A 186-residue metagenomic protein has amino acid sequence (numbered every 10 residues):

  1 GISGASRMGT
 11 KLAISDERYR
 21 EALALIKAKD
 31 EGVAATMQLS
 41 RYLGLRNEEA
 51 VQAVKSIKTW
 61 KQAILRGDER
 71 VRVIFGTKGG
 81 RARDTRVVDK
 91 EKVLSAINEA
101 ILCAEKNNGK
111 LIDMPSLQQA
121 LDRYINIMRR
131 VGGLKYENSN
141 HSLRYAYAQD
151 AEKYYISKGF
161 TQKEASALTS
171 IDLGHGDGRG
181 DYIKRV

Functional and structural regions predicted by a protein language model:
G1-E21, K78: Flexible interdomain linker/hinge and immediately adjacent N-terminus of the catalytic tyrosine-recombinase domain
D16-N47: Basic, Lys/Arg- and aromatic-enriched nucleic-acid-binding interface segment
A28-G32, L39, Y136, N140-H141 (+1 more regions): Residue-level marker of regulatory loop/turn positions in helix-turn-helix DNA-binding domains and in histidine
M37, E48-A53, T169: Alpha-helix N-cap/helix-start motif at helix boundaries, enriched for small hydrophobics
Q38, S142-D177: C-terminal catalytic core of tyrosine-transesterase DNA break-rejoin enzymes
Q52-S95: Conserved tyrosine-mediated DNA breakage-rejoining catalytic core shared by Y-recombinases
K58-K61, G174-Y182: Short, basic interhelical loop/turn and adjoining N-cap of the next helix at nucleic-acid- or acidic-partner-contacting
V88-K153: Active-site/catalytic core of tyrosine-dependent DNA strand-transfer enzymes
